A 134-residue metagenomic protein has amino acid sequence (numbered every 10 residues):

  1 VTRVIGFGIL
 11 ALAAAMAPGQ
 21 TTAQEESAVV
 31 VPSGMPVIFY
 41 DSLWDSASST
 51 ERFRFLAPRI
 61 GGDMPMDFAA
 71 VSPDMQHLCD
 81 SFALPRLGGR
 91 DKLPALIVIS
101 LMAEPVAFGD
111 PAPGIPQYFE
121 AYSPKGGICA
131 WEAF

Functional and structural regions predicted by a protein language model:
V1-V4: Positively charged n-region of N-terminal signal peptides that target proteins for export
G6-A15: Bacterial N-terminal signal peptides
A13, L43-D45, A69, G89: Generic marker of residues within folded, mature protein domains
G19-E51, R59-G61, A133: N-proximal, solvent-exposed amphipathic alpha-helical segments enriched in charged/polar residues
R54-V98: Mature extracytoplasmic domains of secretory-pathway proteins
K92-F134: Polar/charged, Gly/Pro-rich intrinsically disordered segments
